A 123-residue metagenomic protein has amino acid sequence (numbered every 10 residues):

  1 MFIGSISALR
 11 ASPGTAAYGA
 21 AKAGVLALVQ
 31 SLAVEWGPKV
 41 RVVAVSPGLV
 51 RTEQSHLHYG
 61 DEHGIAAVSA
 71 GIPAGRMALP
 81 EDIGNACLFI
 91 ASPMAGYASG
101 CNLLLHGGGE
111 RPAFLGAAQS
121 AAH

Functional and structural regions predicted by a protein language model:
S5: Residue(s) in the substrate-gating loop at a strand-loop-helix junction that position the organic substrate next
R10, L88, S99-H123: Short C-terminal tail/terminal secondary-structure segment of NAD(P)H-dependent dehydrogenase/reductase domains
R10-A16, G75, P93: Active-site loop immediately N-terminal to the catalytic Tyr-X3-Lys motif of short-chain dehydrogenase/reductase
Y18, L26: Catalytic tyrosine of NAD(P)H-dependent dehydrogenase/reductases that use a Tyr as the general acid/base
A21, V29: Active-site helix of classical SDR
A33-P38, G96: Alpha-helical segment proximal to the catalytic Tyr-Lys
A44-P47, H63-A98, L103-G107: C-terminal helical subdomain
P47-L57: Short, flexible catalytic-loop segment of classical short-chain dehydrogenase/reductase
